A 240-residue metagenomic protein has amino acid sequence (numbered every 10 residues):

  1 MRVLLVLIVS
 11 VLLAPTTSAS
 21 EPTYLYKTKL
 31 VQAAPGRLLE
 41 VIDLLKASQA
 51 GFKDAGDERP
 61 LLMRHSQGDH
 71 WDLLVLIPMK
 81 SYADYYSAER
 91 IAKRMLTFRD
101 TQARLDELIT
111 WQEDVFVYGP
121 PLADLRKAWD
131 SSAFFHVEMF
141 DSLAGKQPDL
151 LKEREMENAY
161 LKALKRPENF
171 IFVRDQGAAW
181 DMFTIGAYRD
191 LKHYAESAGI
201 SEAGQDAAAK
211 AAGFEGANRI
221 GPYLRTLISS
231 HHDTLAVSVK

Functional and structural regions predicted by a protein language model:
L4-A14: Bacterial N-terminal signal peptides
S18-K240: Short S/T/G/P-rich N-terminal loop/turn motif that feeds into the first structured element of a domain
